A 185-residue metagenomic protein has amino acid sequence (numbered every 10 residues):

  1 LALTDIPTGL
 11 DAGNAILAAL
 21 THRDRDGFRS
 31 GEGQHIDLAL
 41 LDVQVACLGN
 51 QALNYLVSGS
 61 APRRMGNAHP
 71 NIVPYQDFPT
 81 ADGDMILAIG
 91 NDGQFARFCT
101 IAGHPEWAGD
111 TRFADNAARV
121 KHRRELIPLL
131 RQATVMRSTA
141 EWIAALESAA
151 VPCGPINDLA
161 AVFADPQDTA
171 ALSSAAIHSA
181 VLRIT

Functional and structural regions predicted by a protein language model:
L1-M85, I89, A96: Active-site-adjacent "lid/gating" segments in soluble enzymes
T21, L53, T100-G103, Q167: A generic structural signal for secondary-structure junctions that act as hinges or helix/strand caps at the edges
V43, G93, N157-A160: Alpha-helix/helix-capping structural signal
A46-N50, A118-E125, F163-Q167: Short, solvent-exposed polar/charged micro-motifs at secondary-structure junctions
P62-R63, P79-T80, N157, A161-T185: Terminal low-complexity tails and localization/encapsulation signals of metabolic enzymes
V73-A149, C153, A176: Aromatic-enriched alpha-helical interface/lid elements that frame and gate functional surfaces
